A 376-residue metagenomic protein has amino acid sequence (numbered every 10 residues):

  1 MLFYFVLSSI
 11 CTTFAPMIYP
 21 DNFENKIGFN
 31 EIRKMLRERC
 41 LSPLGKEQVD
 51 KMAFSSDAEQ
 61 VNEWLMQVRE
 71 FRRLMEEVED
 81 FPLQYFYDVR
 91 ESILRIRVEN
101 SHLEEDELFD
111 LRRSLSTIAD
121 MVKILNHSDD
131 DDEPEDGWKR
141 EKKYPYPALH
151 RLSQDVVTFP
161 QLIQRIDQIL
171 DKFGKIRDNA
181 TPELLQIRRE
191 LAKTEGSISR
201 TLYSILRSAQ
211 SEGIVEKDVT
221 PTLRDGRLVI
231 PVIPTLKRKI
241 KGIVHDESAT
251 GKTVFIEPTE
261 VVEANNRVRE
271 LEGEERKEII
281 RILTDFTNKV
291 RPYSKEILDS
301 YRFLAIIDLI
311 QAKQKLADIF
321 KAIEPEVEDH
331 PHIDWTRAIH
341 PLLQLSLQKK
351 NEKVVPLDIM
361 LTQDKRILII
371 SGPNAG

Functional and structural regions predicted by a protein language model:
F3-F5, F14: Aromatic (phenylalanine/tyrosine) cluster motif
C11-D80, I96-H102, D106, A119 (+2 more regions): Alpha-helical coupling/stalk and coiled-coil linker elements that connect catalytic or binding modules and transmit
D110-H127: Hydrophobic or amphipathic alpha-helical targeting/insertion segments
S114-T117, D130-H150: Phosphate/adenylate-binding "loop-and-lid" substructures adjacent to NTP/NAD/dNTP-binding pockets in NTP-dependent
Q154-D155: Long, charge-dense
